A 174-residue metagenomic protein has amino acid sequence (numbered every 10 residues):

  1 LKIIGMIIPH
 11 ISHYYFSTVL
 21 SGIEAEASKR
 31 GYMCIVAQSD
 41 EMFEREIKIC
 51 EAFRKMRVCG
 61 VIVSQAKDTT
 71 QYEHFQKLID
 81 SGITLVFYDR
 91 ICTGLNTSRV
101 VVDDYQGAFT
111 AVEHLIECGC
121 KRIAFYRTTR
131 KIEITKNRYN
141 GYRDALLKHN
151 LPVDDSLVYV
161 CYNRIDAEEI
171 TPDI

Functional and structural regions predicted by a protein language model:
L1-S21, K29-R30, D40-M42, A52-K55: N-terminal helix-turn-helix/winged-helix DNA-binding helices and compositionally similar short basic alpha-helical
H10, K67, T129: Flexible, active-site-proximal loop/turn residues at the rims of small-molecule/cofactor binding pockets and catalytic
G22-I35, K48-R57, Q76-I174: Bacterial carbohydrate/catabolite-sensing allosteric modules
D40-F43, A66-T70: Short beta->alpha connector loops
V61: Intrinsically disordered, low-complexity polar regions and short flexible loop motifs
